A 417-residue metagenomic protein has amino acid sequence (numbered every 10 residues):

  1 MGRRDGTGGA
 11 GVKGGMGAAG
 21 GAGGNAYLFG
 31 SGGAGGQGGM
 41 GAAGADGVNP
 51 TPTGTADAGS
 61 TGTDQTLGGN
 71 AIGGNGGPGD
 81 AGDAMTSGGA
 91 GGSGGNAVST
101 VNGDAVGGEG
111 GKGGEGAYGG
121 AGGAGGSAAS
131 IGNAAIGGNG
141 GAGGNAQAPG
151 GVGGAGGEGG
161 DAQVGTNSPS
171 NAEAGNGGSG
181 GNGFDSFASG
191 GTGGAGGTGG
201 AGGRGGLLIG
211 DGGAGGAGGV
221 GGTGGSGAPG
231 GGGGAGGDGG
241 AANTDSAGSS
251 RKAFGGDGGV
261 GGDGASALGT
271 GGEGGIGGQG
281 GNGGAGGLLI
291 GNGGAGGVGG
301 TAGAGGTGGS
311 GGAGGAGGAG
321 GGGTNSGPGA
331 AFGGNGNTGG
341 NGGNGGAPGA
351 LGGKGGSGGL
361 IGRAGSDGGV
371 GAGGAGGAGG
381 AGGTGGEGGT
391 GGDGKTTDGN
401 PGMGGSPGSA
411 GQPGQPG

Functional and structural regions predicted by a protein language model:
M1-G417: Glycine-centric low-complexity repeats
